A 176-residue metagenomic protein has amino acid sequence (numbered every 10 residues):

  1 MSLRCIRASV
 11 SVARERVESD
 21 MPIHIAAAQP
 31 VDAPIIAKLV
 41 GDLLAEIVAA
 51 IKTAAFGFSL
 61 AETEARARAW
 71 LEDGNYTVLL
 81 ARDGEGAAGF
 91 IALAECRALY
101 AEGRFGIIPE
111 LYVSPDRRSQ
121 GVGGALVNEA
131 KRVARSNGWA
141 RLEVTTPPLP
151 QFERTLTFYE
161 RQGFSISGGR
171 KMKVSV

Functional and structural regions predicted by a protein language model:
R4-P34, D42, A49: Conserved N-terminal entry element of GNAT/NAT acetyltransferase domains
P30, A37, G41-R66: Conserved GNAT-fold acetyl-CoA-binding loop/helix
R68-L80, I107: A short helix-loop-beta-strand connector motif used in the catalytic cores of GNAT acetyltransferases and, in some
L80, G86-E95, I107, Y112: Conserved beta-strand in the GNAT
S114, A125-R141, S165: Conserved acyl-CoA
S114-D116, Q120: Active-site acidic-Proline motif in GNAT/NAT acetyltransferases
R118, R141-T155, V176: Conserved beta-strand-loop-alpha-helix junction that forms the acyl-donor binding cleft
Y159-G169: Conserved acetyl-CoA-binding loop of GNAT-fold acetyltransferases
